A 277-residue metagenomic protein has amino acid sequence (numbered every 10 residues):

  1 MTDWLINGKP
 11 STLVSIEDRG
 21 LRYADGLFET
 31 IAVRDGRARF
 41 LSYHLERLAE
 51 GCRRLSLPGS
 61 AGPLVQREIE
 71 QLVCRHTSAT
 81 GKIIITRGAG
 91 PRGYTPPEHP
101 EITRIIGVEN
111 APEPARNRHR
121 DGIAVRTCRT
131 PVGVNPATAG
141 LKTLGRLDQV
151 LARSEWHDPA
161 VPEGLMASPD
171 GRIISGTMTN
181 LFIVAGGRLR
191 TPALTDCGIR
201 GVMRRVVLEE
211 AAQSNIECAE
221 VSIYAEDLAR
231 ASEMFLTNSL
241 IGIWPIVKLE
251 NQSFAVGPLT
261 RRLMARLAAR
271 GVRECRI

Functional and structural regions predicted by a protein language model:
M1-R75, T86, P91, T95-I277: Helix-start/capping segments and mature chain N-termini
